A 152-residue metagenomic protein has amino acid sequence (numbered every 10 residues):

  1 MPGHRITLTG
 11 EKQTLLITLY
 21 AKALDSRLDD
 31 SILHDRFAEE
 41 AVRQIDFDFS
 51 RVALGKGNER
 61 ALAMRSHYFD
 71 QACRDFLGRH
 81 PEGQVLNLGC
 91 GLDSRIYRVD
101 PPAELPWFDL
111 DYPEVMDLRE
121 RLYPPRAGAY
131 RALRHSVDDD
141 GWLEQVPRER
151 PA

Functional and structural regions predicted by a protein language model:
M1-L86, C90-H135, D140-G141, V146-P151: Rossmann-like AdoMet
